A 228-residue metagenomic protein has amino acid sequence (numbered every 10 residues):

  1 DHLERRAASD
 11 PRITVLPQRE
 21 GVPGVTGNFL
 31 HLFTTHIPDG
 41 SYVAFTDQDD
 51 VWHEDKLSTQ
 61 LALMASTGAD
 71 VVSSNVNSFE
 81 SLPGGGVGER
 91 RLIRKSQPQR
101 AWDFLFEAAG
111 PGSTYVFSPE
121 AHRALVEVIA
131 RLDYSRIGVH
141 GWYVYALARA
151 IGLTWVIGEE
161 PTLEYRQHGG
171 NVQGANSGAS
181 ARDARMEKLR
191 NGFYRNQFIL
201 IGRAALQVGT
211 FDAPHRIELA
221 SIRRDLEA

Functional and structural regions predicted by a protein language model:
D1-G178, R190: Nucleotide-sugar donor-binding/catalytic module of glycosyltransferases that assemble extracellular/cell-envelope
E127-L132, W142-Y143, P161-A228: C-terminal subregions of glycosyltransferases and related glycan-biosynthesis enzymes
